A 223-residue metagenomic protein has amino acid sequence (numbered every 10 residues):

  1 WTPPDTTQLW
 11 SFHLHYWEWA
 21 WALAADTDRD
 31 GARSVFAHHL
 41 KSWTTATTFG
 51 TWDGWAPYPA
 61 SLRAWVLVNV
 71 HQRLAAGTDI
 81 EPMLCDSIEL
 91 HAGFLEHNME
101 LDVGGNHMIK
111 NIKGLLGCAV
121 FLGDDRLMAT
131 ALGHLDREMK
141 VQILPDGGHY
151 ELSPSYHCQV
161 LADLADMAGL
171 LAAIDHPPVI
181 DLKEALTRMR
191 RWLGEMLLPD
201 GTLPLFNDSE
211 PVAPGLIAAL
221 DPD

Functional and structural regions predicted by a protein language model:
W1-V103, I109-L116: Extracellular glycan-targeting catalytic surfaces
F12-H15, A56, G104-N111, C118-L122 (+4 more regions): An alpha-helical repeat/solenoid feature that recognizes helix-turn-helix modules
H13, R33, A37, P57 (+7 more regions): Conserved structured core elements
D26, V70-R73, C118, L122 (+3 more regions): TPR/TPR-like alpha-solenoid repeats
V35-T51, M83-V103, R126-G147, A185-G201: Long, well-ordered core segments of solenoidal/helical folds
R73-P82, D102, L122-R126, P145 (+1 more regions): Inter-helical turn/loop segments and adjacent helix faces that build the functional surface of alpha-helical bundle
L116-G117, G123-H134, E138-Q142, Y156-G169: Internal, well-ordered domain-core segments that constitute the primary functional module of diverse proteins
G148-D223: Carbohydrate-active enzyme catalytic cores, enriched for enzymes that act on polyanionic acidic polysaccharides
